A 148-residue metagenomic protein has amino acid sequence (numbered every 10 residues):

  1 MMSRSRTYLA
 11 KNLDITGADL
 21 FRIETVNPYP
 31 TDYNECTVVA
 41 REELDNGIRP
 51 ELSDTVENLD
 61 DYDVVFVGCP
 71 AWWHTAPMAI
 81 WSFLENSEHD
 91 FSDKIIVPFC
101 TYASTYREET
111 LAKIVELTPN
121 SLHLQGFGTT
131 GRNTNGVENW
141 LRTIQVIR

Functional and structural regions predicted by a protein language model:
M1-V64, H74-A76, S92, T134-R148: N-terminal beta1-alpha1-beta2 submodule of the flavodoxin-like/Rossmannoid cofactor-binding fold
K11-I15, N86, K113, L117: Alpha-helical structural signal in soluble globular domains
L59, E85-D93, E116-N120: Short, conserved loop/helix-junction motifs that constitute active-site signature segments in enzyme catalytic cores
C69-P70: Glycine-rich, N-terminal phosphate-binding loop of Rossmann-like dinucleotide-binding domains
T75-A79, R107: Active-site-adjacent loop/helix micro-motif of nuclease/hydrolase catalytic cores
A79-E85: Charged helix-capping and loop-helix junction motifs
V97-N133: Short, glycine-/small-residue-rich phosphate/pyrophosphate-handling segment
